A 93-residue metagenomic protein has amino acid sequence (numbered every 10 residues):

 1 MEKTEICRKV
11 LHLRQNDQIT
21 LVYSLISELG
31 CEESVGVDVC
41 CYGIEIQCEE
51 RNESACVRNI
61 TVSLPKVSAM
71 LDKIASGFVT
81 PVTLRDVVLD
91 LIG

Functional and structural regions predicted by a protein language model:
M1, Q15, Q47-N52, L64: Homeobox/homeodomain signature
M1-L29: Negatively charged, low-complexity tracts enriched in Asp/Glu with abundant Ser/Thr
T4-L11, V37, E50, V62 (+1 more regions): Hydrophobic transmembrane signal anchors and adjacent membrane-proximal interface regions, especially in viral
T20-G36, R85, L89: A positively charged, amphipathic N-terminal helix/segment that binds anionic biomolecules
E33-C56: A short, structured beta-strand/loop element
R51-G93: Mixed-charge, Lys/Arg-enriched low-complexity segments
